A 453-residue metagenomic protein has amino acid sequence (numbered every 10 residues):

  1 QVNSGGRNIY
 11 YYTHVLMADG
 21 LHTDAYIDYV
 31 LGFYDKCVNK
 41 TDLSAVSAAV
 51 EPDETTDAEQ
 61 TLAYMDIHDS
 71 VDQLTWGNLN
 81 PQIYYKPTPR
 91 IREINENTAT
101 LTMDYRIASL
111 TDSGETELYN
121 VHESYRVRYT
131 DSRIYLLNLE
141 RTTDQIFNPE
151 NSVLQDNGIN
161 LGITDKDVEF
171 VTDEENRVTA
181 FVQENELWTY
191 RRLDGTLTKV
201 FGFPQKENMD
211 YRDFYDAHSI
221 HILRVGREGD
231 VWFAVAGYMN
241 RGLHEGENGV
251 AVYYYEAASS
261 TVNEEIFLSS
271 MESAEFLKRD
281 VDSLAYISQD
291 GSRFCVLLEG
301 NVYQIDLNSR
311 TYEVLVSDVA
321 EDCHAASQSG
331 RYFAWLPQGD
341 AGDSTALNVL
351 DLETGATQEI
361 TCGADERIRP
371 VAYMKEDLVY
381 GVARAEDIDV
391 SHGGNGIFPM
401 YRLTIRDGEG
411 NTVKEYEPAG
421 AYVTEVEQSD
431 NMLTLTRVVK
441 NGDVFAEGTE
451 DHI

Functional and structural regions predicted by a protein language model:
V2-S4, N8-L79, V153-T196, F203-E207 (+10 more regions): Core segments of small alpha/beta cavity-forming domains
S70-E115, S219-R227: Surface-exposed, charged secondary-structure patches
E93-I107, G229-V235, L378-A383, L433-R437: A short hydrophobic beta-strand element
T98-L136, E140, Q145-I146: Exposed beta-sheet edge and beta->alpha loop/turn motif
L118-S124, E299, S344, E366: Short, surface-exposed coil-to-beta transition loops
L139, L197-K206, V262-S270, E313-D318 (+2 more regions): Beta-propeller fold detector
Y190, G195, G246-S260, L347-T354 (+1 more regions): Beta-propeller blade signature
G342-V349, T357-E359, G363-M432, K440 (+2 more regions): Extended, charge-rich low-complexity regions and/or helical-solenoid scaffolds
